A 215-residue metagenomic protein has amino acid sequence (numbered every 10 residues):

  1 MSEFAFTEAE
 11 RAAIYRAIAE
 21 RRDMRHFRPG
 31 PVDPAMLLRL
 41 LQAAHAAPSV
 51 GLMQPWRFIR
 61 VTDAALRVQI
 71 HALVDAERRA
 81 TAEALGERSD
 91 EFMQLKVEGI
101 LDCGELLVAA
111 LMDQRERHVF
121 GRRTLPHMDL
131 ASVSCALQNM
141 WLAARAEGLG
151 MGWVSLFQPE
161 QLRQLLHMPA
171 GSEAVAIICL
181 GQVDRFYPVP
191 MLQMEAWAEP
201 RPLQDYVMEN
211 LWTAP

Functional and structural regions predicted by a protein language model:
S2-A13, A17, M24, I177-P215: C-terminal helix-cap and adjacent tail motif
I18, L40-A44, I178: Short alpha-helical scaffolding segments that buttress acidic/His motifs in well-ordered protein cores
M24-R39: A short N-terminal beta-strand-loop micro-motif at the entrance of redox/enzyme domains
A44, L107, R115-L165: Small-aliphatic-rich amphipathic alpha-helix that forms the alpha element of a beta-alpha
H45-G51: Glycine-rich phosphate/pyrophosphate-binding beta-alpha loops
Q54-V133: Glycine/small-residue-rich phosphate/adenosyl-binding loop
R78-A84, M168-P190: A glycine-rich helix N-cap at a beta->alpha junction
L111, L156, Q182: Short secondary-structure boundary segments
